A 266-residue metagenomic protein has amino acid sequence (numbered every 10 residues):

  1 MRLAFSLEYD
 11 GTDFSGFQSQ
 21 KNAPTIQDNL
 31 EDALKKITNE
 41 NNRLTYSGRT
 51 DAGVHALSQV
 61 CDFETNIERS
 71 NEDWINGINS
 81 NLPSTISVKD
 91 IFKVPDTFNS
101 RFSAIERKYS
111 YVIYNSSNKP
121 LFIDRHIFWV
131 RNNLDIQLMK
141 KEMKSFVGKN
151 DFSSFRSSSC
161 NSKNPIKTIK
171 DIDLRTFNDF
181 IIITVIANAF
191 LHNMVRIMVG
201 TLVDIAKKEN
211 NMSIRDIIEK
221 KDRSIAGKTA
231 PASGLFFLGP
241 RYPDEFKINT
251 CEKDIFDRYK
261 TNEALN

Functional and structural regions predicted by a protein language model:
M1-N266: Structured-RNA-binding interfaces characteristic of tRNA pseudouridine synthases
